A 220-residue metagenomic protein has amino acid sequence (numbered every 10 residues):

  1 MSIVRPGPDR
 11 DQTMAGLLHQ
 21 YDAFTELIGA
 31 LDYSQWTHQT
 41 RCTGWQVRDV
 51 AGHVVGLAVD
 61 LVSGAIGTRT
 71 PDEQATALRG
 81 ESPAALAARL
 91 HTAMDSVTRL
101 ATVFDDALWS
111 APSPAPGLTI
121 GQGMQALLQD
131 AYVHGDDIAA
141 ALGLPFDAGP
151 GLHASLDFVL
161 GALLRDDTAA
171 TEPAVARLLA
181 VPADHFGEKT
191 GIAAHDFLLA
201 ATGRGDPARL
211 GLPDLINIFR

Functional and structural regions predicted by a protein language model:
M1-V133: Active-site-adjacent scaffolding segments
S2-T13, H38, I66-G67, P71 (+1 more regions): Structured surface interface patches that mediate subunit assembly and partner/cofactor docking
